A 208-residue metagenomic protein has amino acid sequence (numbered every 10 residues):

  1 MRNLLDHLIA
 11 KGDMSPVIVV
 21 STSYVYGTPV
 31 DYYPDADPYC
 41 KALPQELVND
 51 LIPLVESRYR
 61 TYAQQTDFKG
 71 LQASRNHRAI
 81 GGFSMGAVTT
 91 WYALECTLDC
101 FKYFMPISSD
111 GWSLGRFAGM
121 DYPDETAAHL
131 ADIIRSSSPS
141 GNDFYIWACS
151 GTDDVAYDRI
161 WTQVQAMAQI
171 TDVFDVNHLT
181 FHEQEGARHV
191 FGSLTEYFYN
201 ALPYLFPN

Functional and structural regions predicted by a protein language model:
M1-N208: Non-catalytic cap/lid and distal C-terminal segments of serine-dependent acyl enzymes
